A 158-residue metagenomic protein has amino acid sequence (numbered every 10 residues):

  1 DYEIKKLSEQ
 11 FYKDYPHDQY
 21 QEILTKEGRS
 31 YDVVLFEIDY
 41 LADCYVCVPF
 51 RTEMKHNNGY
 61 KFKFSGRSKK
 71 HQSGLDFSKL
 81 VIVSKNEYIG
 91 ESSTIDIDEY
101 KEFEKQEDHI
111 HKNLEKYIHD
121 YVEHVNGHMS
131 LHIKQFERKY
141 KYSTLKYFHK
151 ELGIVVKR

Functional and structural regions predicted by a protein language model:
D1-E27: GIY-YIG nuclease catalytic motif and its immediate N-terminal context
Y2-K5, Y45, L75-V81: A broad, low-specificity signal marking well-ordered, structured residues that form hydrophobic/aromatic
E9-Q10, T52, K85: Residues that form or immediately flank small-molecule/cofactor binding pockets and catalytic motifs
H17-Y20, N58-K63, I89-I97: Surface-exposed beta-strand edges and their flanking turn/coil or helix-capping segments
K26-G28, I38-S73: Compact nucleic-acid interaction/catalytic patches
G66-R158: C-terminal terminal-subdomain/extension
